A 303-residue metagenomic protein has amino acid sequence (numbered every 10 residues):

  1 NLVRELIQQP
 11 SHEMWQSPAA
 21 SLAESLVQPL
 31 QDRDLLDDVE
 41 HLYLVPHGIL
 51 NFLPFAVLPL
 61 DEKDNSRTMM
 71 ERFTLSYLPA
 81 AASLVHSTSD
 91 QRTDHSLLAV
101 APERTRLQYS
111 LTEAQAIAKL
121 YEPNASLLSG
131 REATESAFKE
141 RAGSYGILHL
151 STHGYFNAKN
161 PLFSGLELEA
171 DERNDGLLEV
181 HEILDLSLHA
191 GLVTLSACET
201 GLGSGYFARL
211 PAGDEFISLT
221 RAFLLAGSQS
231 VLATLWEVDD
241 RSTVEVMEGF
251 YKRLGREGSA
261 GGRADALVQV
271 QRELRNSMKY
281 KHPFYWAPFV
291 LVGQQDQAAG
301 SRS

Functional and structural regions predicted by a protein language model:
N1-H41, H47, L58-E132, S144 (+2 more regions): Peri-functional-center coupling elements
N1-R4, R141-A142, I183, S187: A short, aliphatic-rich alpha-helical micro-motif
H41-L42, S96-L98, A125-S126, I147 (+3 more regions): Structural motif
L50-F52: Short acidic/polar inter-strand loop motif in beta-rich domains
P79-H86, E103-L107, G146-G249: Catalytic cores of nucleophile-dependent amide-cleaving enzymes
A118, K139, E167, V180-L184 (+4 more regions): Generic hydrophobic alpha-helical scaffold/packing signal
S129-A137, L178-E179: Short acidic loop-to-helix transition motifs that present clustered carboxylates
S242-S303: An often Trp-containing, charged/polar helix-loop segment at the C-terminal end of enzyme catalytic cores
